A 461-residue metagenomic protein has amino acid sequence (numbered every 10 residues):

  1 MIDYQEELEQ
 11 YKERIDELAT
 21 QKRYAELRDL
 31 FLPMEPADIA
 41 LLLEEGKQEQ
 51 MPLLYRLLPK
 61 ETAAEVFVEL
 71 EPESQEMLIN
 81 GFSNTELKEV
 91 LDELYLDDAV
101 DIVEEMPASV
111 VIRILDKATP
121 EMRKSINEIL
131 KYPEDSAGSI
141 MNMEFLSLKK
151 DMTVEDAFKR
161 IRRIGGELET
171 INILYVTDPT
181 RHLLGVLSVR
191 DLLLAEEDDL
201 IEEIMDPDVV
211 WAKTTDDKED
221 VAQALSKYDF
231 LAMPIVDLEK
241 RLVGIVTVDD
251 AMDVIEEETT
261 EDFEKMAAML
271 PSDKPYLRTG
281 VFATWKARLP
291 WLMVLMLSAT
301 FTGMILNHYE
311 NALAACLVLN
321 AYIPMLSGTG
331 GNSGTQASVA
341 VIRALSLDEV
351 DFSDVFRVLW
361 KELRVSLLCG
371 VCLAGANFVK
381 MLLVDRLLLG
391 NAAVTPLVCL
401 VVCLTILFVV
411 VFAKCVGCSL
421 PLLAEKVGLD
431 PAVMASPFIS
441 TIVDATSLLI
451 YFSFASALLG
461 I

Functional and structural regions predicted by a protein language model:
M1-L270: Hydrophobic packing positions in regular secondary-structure scaffolds
V111, V248, S338, C369-L373 (+1 more regions): Alpha-helical transmembrane segments and their lipid-water interface positions in multi-pass membrane proteins
K124, D250-T284, S333-L359, A424: Non-transmembrane, extramembrane segments of multi-pass ion/lipid transporters
R278-A287, D351-S366, P396, L400 (+1 more regions): Membrane-interface segments at loop-to-transmembrane junctions
V281-S346: Core alpha-helical transmembrane segments of integral membrane proteins
W291-A299, Y322, L326, G330 (+12 more regions): Alpha-helical transmembrane segments in multi-pass membrane proteins
H308-I323, L389-V401, A432: Membrane-water interface of transmembrane alpha-helices in multipass transporters/channels
V355-K380, V384-N391: Short alpha-helical transmembrane segments in multi-pass integral membrane proteins
